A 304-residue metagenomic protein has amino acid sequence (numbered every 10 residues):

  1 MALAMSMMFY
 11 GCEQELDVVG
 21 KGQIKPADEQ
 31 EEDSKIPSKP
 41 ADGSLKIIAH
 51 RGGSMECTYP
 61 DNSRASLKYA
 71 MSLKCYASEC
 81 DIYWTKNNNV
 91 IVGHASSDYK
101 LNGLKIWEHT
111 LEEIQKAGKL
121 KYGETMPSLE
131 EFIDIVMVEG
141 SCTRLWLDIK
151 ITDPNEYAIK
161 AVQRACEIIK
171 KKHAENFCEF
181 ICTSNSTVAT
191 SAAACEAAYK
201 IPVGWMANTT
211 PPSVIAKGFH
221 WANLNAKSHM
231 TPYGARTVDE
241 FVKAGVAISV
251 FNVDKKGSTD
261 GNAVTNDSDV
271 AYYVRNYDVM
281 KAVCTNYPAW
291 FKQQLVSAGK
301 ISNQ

Functional and structural regions predicted by a protein language model:
M1-Y10: Sec-dependent bacterial lipoprotein signal peptides
C12-Q304: Phosphate-group recognition and catalysis centered on beta-loop-alpha active-site segments
